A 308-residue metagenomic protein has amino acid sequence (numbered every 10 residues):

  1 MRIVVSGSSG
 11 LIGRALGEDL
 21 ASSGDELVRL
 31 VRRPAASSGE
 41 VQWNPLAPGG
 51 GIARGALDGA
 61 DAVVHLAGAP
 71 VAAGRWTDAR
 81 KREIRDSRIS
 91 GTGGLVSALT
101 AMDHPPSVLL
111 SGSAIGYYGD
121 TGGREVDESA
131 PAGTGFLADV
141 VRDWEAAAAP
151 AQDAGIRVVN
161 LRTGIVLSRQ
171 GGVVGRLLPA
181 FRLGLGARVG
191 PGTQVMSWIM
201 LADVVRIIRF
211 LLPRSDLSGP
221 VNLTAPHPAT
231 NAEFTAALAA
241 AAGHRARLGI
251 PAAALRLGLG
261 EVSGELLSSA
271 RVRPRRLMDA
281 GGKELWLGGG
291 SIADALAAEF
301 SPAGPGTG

Functional and structural regions predicted by a protein language model:
R2, L211-E261, L296-G308: Mid/C-terminal beta-alpha module of Rossmann-like enzyme folds, strongest in SDR-family dehydrogenases/epimerases
I3-S22: N-terminal Rossmann NAD(P)H-binding glycine-rich loop of SDR-like oxidoreductase domains
A35, G39-G91: NAD(P)H-binding glycine-rich loop region in Rossmannoid oxidoreductase-like domains and their noncatalytic homologs
K81-E83, G93-G135: Conserved Rossmann-fold NAD(P)-dependent oxidoreductase catalytic core, especially the SDR/UDP-sugar
S113-A114, A146-R169: Conserved beta-loop-beta element that borders a ligand/cofactor-binding pocket
R142, A154-I156, L167-R176, L211-V221: Glycine/proline-rich active-site loop of Rossmann-fold NAD(P)-dependent oxidoreductases
L178-G186, Q194-P228: Alpha-helical substrate-binding/gating segment
G264-G308: C-terminal amphipathic/interface module of NAD(P)-dependent oxidoreductases and related NAD-binding regulators
